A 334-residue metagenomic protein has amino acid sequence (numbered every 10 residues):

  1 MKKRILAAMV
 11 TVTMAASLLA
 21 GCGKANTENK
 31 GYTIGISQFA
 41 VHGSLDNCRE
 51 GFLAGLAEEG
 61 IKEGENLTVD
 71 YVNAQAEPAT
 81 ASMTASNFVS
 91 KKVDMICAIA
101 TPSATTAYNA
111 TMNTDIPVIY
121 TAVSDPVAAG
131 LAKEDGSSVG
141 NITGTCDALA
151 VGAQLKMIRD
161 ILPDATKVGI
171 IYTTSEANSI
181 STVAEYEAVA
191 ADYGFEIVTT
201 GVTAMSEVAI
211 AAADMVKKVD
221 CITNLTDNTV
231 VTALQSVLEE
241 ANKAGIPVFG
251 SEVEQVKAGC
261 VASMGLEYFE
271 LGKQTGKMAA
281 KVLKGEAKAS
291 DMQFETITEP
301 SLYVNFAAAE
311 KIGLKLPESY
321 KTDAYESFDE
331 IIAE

Functional and structural regions predicted by a protein language model:
M1-T33, E58, K62, E334: Short, low-complexity disordered leader/linker segments with a strong preference for bacterial N-terminal type II
T33-E59, D70-A79, S175-S179, N228-T232: Extracytoplasmic "Venus flytrap"
I34, F52, T143-A190, Q293-A309: An alpha-beta-alpha
G60-A81, N141-I142, E187-M205: Short beta-strand elements in bilobed, periplasmic/extracellular small-molecule ligand-binding domains
D70, A74-K133, D227-F249: Beta-alpha junction/loop-to-helix N-cap segments that form part of ligand/metal-binding clefts
D125-K167, L266-A287: Hydrophobic alpha-helical segments within soluble ligand-binding/sensing domains
A177-I246, G250-E252: Pocket-lining segment of extracytoplasmic ligand-binding domains
K281-E334: Hinge/cleft segment of the Venus flytrap/periplasmic-binding protein
